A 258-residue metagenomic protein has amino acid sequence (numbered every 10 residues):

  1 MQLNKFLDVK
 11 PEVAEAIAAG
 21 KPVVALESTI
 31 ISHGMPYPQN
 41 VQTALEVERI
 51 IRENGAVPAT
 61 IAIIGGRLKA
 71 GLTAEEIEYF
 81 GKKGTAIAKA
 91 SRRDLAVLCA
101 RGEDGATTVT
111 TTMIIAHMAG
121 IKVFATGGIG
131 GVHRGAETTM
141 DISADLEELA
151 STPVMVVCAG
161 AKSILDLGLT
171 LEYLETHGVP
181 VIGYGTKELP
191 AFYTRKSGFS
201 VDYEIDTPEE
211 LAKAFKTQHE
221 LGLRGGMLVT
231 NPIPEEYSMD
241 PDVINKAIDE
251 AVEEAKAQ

Functional and structural regions predicted by a protein language model:
M1-G20: N- or domain-start disorder-to-order transition segments that initiate the globular core
E15-A18, V23-V24, E53, I115-M118 (+5 more regions): Solvent-exposed alpha-helices and their adjacent loops that cap or buttress functional pockets in soluble metabolic
E15-S28, P36-Q39, R52-I63, A70: N-terminal glycine-rich anion-binding loops that anchor highly charged ligand groups
V24-L26, P58-I63, G105, V123-G128 (+4 more regions): General beta-strand structural signal in soluble alpha/beta enzymes
I63, A70-K122: Ligand-binding beta-strand-loop-alpha-helix segment within the catalytic cores of soluble metabolic enzymes
T108-V109, E137-A150, V154-E175, E209-K213: Active-site glycine-rich loop that binds ribose-phosphate moieties when present
R195-E220: Anionic-ligand binding region
G225-Q258: A C-terminal functional module that forms or caps the active site or interfaces directly with catalytic machinery
